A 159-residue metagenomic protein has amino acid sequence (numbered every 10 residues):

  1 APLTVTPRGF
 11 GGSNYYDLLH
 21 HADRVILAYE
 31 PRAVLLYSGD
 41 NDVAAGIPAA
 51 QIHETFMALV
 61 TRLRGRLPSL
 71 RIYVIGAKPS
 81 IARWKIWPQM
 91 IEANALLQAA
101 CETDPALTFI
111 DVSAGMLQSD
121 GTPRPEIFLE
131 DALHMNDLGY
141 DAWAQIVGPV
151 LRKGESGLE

Functional and structural regions predicted by a protein language model:
A1-G12, Y16, A132: Mobile, glycine- and charge-enriched loop segments and immediately flanking short secondary-structure elements within
S13, L19-E159: Alpha-helical cap/lid subdomain in secreted, periplasmic, or secretory-pathway luminal O-acyl-processing enzymes
